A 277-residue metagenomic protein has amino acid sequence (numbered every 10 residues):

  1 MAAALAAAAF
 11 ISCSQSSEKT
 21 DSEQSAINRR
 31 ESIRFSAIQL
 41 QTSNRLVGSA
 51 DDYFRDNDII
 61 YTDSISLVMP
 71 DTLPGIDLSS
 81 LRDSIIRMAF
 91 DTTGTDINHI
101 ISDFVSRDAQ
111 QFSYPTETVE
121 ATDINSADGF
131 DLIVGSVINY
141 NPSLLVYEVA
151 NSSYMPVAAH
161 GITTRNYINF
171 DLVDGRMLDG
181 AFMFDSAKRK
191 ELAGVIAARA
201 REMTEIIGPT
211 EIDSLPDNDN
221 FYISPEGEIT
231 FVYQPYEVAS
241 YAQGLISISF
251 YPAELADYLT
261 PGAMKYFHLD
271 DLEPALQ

Functional and structural regions predicted by a protein language model:
M1-A4: Sec-dependent signal peptide recognition, specifically the positively charged N-region followed immediately by
A9-S12: C-terminal motif of bacterial Sec signal peptides marking the signal peptidase cleavage site
S14-Q277: Compositionally biased intrinsically disordered regions enriched in Thr/Gly
